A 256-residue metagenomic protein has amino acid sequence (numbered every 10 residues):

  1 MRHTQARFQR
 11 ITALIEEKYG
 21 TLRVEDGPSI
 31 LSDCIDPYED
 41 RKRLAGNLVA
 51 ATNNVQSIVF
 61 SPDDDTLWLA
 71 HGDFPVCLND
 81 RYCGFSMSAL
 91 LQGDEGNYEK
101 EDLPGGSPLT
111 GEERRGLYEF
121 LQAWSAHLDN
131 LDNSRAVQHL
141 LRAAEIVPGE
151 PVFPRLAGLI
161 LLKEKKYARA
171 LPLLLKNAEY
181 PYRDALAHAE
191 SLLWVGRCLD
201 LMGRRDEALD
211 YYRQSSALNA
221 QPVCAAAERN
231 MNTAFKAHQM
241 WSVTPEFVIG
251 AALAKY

Functional and structural regions predicted by a protein language model:
M1-K163, R169, A178-Y182, H188-A189 (+2 more regions): C-terminus-biased signal that marks the final domain/tail of proteins
F153, S191, C224-A227: TPR alpha-solenoid repeat register
L175, E179, R205-V223: TPR/TPR-like (Sel1-like) alpha-helical repeat modules
P222-R229, A234-H238: Long, low-complexity acidic/proline-rich regions
